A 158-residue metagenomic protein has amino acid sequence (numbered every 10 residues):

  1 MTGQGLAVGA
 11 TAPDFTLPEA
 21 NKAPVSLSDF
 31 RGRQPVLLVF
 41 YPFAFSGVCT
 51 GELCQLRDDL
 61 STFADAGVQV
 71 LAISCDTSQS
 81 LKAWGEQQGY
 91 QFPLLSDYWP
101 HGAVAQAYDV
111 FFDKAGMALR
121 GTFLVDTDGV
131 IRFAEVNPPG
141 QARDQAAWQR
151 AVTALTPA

Functional and structural regions predicted by a protein language model:
M1-A158: Chalcogenol-based redox active-site neighborhoods
